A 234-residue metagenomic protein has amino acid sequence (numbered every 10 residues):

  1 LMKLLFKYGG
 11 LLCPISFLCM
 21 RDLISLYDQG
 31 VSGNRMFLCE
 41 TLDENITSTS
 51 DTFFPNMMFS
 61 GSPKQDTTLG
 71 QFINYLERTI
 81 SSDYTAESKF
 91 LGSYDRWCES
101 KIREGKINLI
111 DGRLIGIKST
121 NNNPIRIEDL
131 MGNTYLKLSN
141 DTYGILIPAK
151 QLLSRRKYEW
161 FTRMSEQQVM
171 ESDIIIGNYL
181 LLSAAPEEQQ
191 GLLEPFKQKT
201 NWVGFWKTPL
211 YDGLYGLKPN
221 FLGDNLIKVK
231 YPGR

Functional and structural regions predicted by a protein language model:
L1, F17-R234: Glycosyltransferase-associated regions of secretory-pathway enzymes, highlighting luminal stem/catalytic domains
L1-C13: A conserved donor-nucleotide-binding helix/loop in the catalytic core of Leloir-type glycosyltransferases
